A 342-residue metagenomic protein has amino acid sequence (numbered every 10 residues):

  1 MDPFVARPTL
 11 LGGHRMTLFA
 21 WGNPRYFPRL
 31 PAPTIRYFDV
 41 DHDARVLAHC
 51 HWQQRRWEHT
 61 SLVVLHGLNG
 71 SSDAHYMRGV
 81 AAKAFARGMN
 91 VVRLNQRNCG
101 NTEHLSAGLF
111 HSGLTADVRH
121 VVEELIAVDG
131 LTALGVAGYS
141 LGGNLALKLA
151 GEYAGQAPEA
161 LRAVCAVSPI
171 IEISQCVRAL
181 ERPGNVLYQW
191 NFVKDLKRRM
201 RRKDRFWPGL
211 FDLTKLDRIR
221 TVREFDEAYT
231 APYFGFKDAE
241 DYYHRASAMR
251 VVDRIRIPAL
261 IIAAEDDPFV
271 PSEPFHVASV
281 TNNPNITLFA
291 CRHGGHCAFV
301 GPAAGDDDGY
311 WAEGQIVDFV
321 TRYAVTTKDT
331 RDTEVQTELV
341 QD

Functional and structural regions predicted by a protein language model:
M16-R55, V300-D306: N-terminal cap/lid segment of alpha/beta-hydrolase-fold proteins
H59-G67: Short beta-strand element of the alpha/beta-hydrolase
Y76-R93: Short amphipathic alpha-helix adjacent to the substrate-entry channel of hydrolases
K83, R97-G135: Catalytic nucleophile-loop/oxyanion-hole region of alpha/beta-hydrolase and closely related hydrolase-like folds
A127-Y233: Alpha/beta-hydrolase-fold enzymes
I255, I261-A263: Short beta-strand/loop motif that positions the catalytic acidic residue of the alpha/beta-hydrolase fold
G294, A298-V325, D342: Catalytic active-site module of serine/aspartate enzymes centered on a nucleophile-bearing elbow/loop
T327-D342: Short, low-complexity, charge-dense intrinsically disordered segments
